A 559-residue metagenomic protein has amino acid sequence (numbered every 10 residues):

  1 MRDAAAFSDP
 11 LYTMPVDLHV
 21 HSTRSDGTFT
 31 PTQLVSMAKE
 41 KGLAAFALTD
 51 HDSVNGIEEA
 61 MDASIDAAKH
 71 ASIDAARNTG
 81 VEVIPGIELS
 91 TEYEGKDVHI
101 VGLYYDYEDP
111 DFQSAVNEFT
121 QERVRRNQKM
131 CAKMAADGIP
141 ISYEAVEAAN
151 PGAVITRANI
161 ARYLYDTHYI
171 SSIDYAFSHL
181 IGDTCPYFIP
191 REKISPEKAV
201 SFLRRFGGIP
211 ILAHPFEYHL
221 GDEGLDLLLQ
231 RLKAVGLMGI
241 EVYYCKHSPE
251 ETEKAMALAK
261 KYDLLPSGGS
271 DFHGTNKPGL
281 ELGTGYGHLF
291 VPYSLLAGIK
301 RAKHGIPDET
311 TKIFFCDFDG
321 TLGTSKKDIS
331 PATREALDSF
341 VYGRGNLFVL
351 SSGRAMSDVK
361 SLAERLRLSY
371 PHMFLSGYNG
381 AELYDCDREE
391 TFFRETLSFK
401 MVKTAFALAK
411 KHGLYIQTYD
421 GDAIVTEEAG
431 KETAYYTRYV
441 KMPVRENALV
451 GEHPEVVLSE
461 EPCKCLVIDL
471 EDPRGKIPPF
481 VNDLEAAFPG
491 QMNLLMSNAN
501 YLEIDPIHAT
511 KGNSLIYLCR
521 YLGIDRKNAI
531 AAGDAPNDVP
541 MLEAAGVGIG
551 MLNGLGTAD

Functional and structural regions predicted by a protein language model:
M1-K96, I181-G182, I194-F202, F206-K277 (+3 more regions): An N-terminally biased module of ancient metal coordination in phosphate/nucleic-acid-related enzymes
M1-S8, H304-C316, E335: Non-catalytic pre-domain segments flanking phosphatase-related domains
R2, I65-H70, D74-Q230, F290-V291 (+2 more regions): Extended substrate/RNA-proximal surfaces in nucleic-acid metabolism proteins
I84, E88-Q121, P331-Y436: Active-site phosphate-binding/coordination module
N150-P215, L408, H412-Y415, Y419-I530 (+1 more regions): Conserved acidic, metal-coordinating active-site core of Asp-based, Mg2+-dependent phosphoryl-transfer enzymes
E223-G236, R354-F374, G475-N493: Substrate-recognition/cap helix-loop segment adjacent to the acidic, metal-dependent catalytic center of Asp-based
L228-E241, L282-G305, L366-E382, P443-V444: Structural recognition of alpha->loop->beta junctions
G305-I313, S330, L502-D559: Mg2+-dependent phosphoryl-transfer enzymes with acidic/Ser/Thr/Gly-rich catalytic loops
